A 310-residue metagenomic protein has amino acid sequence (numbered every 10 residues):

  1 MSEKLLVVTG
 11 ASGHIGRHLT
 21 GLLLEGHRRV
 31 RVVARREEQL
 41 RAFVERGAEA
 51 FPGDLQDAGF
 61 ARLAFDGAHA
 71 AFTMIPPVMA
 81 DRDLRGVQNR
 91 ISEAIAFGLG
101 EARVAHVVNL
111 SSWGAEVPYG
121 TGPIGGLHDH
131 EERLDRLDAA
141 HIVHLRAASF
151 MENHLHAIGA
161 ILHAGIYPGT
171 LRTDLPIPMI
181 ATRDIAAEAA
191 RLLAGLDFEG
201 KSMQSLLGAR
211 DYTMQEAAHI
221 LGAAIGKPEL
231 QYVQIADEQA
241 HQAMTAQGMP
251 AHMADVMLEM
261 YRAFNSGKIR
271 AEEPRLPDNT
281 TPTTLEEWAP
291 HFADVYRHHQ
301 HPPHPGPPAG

Functional and structural regions predicted by a protein language model:
S2-R31, E38, A42, Q56-G59 (+7 more regions): Oxidoreductase cofactor-interface core, primarily capturing Rossmann-like NAD(P)-dependent enzymes
G47-A48, I142: Short, conserved active-site loop motifs that form the nucleotide-linked donor/cofactor pocket
A48-H69: Conserved Rossmann-fold cofactor-binding substructure of NAD(P)-dependent oxidoreductases
A64, A68, N89-E101: Rossmann-fold NAD(P) dinucleotide-binding segment
A68, M74-R82, S266: Phosphate/nucleotide-donor binding subsite
N89, E93, R183-A194, E286-A293: Amphipathic alpha-helical segments that line or abut small-molecule/effector binding pockets and mediate allosteric
A224, E238-G310: A hydrophobic C-terminal alpha-helical subdomain
